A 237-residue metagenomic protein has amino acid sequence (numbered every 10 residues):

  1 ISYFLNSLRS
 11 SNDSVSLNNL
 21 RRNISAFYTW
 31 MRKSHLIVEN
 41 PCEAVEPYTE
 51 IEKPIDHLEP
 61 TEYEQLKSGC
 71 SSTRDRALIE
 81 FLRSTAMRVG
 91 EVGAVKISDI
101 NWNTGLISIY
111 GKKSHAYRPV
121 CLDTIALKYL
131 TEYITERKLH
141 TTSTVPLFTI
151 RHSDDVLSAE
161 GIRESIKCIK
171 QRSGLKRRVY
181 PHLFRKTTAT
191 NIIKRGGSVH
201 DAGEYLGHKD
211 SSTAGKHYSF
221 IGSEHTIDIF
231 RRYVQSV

Functional and structural regions predicted by a protein language model:
I1-P54: N-terminal core-binding DNA-recognition domain of tyrosine recombinases/integrases
I24, L78-I79, A86, G90-V95 (+1 more regions): Alpha-helix N-cap/helix-start motif at helix boundaries, enriched for small hydrophobics
I37, I51-E52, P60-V89, H115-A116: Basic, Lys/Arg- and aromatic-enriched nucleic-acid-binding interface segment
T85, A94-Y129: Conserved tyrosine-mediated DNA breakage-rejoining catalytic core shared by Y-recombinases
I100-W102, S158, K176-R178, G197-H217: Short, polar N-cap/turn motifs at the start of nucleic acid-interacting alpha helices
V120, R163-E204, F220: Short, basic (Lys/Arg/His-rich) helix/loop patches that form interaction surfaces in the mid-to-C-terminal regions
V120-C121, K216, F220-V237: DNA/chromatin major-groove-contacting recognition/catalytic segments
D123-K176: Active-site/catalytic core of tyrosine-dependent DNA strand-transfer enzymes
